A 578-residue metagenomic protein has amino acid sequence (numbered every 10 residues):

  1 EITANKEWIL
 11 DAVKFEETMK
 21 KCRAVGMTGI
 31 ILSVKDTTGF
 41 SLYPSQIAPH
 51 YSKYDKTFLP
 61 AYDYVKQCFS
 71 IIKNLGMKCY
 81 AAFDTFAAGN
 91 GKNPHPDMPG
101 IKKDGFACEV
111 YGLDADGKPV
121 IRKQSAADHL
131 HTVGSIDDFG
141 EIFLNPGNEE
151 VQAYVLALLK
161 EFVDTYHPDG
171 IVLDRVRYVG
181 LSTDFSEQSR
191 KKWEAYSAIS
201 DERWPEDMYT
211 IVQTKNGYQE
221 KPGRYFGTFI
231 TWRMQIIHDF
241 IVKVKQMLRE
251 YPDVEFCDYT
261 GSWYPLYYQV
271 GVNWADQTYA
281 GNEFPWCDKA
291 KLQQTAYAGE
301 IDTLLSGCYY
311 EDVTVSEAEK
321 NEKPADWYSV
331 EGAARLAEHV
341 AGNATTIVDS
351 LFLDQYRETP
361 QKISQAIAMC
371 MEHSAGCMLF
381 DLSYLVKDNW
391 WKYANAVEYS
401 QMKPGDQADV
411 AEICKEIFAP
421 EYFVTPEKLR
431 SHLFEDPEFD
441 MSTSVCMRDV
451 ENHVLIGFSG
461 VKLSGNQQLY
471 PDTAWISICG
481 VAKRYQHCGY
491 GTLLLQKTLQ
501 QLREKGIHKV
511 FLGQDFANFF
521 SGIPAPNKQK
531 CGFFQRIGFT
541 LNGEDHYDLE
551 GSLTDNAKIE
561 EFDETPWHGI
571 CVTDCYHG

Functional and structural regions predicted by a protein language model:
E1-A12, A81-T165, T214-G223, G271 (+1 more regions): Active-site-adjacent "subsite" loops/lids of carbohydrate-active enzymes
V13-F40, T295-S306, H373-C377: Catalytic domains of carbohydrate-active enzymes, especially glycoside hydrolases
K78-N90, V172-V179, G227-W286, T345-Y356: Aromatic-lined carbohydrate-recognition surfaces of secreted/lumenal glycan-active proteins
A88-G91, L181, V254-E319, S364-H373: Substrate-binding cleft/loops of secretory-pathway carbohydrate-active enzymes
K291-V397: Substrate-binding cleft of secreted/luminal carbohydrate-active enzymes
E398-L433, D440, S444-D449, V454-L455 (+1 more regions): Short amphipathic alpha-helix that is part of the acyltransferase structural core
V481, H487-E504: Conserved acetyl-CoA-binding loop-helix of GNAT-fold acetyltransferases
L502-P526: Conserved GNAT acetyl-CoA-binding A-motif
